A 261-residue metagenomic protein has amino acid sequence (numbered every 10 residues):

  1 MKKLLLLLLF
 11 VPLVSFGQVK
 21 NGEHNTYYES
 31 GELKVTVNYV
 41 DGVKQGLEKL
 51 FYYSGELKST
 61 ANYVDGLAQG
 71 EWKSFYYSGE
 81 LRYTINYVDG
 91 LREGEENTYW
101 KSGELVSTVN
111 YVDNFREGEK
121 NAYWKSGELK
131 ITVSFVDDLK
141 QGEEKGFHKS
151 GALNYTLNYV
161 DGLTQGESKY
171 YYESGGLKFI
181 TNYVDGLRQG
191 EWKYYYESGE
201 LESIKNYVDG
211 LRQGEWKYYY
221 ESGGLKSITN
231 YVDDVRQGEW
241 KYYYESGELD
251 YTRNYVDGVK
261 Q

Functional and structural regions predicted by a protein language model:
L4, S15-Y244, E248-Q261: Periodic aromatic/glycine/histidine/acidic cluster detector with a strong bias toward beta-strand repeat architectures
V11-P12: Repetitive helical segments and hydrophobic/amphipathic motifs
